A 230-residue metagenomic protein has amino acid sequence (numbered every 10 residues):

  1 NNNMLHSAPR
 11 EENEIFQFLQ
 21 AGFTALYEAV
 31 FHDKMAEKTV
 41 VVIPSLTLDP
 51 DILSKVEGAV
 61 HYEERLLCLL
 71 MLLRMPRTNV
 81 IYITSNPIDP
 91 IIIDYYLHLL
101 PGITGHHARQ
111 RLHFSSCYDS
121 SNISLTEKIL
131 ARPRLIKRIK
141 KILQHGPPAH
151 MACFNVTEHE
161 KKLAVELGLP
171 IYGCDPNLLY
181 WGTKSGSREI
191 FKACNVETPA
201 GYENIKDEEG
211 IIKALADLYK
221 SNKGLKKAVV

Functional and structural regions predicted by a protein language model:
N1-E189, E209-I211: ATP-binding N-terminal substructure of ATP-dependent carboxylate-amine bond-forming enzymes
D175-V230: Active-site nucleotide/adenylate-binding loops and adjacent lid/helix of ATP-dependent enzymes
